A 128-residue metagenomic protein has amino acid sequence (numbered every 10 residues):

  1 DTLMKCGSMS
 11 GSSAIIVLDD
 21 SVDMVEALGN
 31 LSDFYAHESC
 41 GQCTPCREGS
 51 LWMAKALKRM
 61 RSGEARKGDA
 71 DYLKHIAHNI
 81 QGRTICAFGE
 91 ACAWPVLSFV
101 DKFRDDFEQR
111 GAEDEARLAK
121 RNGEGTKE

Functional and structural regions predicted by a protein language model:
D1-E128: Redox cofactor-anchoring modules in respiratory/redox and cofactor-processing assemblies
